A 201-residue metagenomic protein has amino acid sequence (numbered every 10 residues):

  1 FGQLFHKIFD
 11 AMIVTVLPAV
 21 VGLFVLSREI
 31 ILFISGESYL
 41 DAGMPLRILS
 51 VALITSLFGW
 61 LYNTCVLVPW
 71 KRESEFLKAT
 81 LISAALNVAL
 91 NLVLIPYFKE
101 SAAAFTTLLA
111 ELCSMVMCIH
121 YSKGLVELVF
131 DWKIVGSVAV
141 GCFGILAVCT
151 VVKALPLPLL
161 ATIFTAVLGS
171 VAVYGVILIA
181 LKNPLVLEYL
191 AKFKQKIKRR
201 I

Functional and structural regions predicted by a protein language model:
F1-T80: Specific pore-lining/lateral-gate transmembrane helices of multi-pass inner-membrane transport and insertion machines
F9, I13, E73, L77 (+6 more regions): Hydrophobic, aromatic-rich alpha-helical transmembrane segments and their membrane-interface anchor motifs
M12, L46-L49, L53, T80-A84 (+5 more regions): Residue-level recognition of transmembrane alpha-helices in multi-pass small-molecule transporters/permeases
L26-I31, S35-Y39, K71-R72, L94-K99 (+4 more regions): Short helix-capping/hinge motifs at transmembrane helix termini and TM-loop junctions
L61-Y62, A89, A104: Transmembrane alpha-helix boundary/hinge residues in polytopic small-molecule transporters
N63-K71, I119-K133: Alpha-helical transmembrane segments
S74-E100, A110-S122, S137-K153, G169-I179: Alpha-helical transmembrane segments of multi-pass membrane transporters and transport-associated inner-membrane enzymes
T150-I201: Membrane-proximal transmembrane or re-entrant/amphipathic helices at the cytosolic face
